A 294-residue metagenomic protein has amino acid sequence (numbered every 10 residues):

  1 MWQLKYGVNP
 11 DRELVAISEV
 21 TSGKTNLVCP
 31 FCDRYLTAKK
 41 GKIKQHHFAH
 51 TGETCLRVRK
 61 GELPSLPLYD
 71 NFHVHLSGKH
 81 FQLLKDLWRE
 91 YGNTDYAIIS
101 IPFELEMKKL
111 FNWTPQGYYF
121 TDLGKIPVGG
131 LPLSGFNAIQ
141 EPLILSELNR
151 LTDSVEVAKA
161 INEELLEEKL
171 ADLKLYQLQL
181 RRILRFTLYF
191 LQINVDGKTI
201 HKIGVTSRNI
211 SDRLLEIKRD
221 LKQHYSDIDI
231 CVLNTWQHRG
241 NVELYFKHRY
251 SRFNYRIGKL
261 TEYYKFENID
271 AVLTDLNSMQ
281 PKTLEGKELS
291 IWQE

Functional and structural regions predicted by a protein language model:
W2-E13, S18, S22-K24, P30-Y35 (+2 more regions): Non-catalytic accessory segments flanking enzymatic or RNA/DNA-binding domains
S22-V28, H46, T51: Short metal-coordination and nucleic-acid-contact micro-motifs, chiefly zinc-binding Cys/His arrays
T37, G41-H47, T51-H75: Short metal-binding segments enriched for Cys and/or His
